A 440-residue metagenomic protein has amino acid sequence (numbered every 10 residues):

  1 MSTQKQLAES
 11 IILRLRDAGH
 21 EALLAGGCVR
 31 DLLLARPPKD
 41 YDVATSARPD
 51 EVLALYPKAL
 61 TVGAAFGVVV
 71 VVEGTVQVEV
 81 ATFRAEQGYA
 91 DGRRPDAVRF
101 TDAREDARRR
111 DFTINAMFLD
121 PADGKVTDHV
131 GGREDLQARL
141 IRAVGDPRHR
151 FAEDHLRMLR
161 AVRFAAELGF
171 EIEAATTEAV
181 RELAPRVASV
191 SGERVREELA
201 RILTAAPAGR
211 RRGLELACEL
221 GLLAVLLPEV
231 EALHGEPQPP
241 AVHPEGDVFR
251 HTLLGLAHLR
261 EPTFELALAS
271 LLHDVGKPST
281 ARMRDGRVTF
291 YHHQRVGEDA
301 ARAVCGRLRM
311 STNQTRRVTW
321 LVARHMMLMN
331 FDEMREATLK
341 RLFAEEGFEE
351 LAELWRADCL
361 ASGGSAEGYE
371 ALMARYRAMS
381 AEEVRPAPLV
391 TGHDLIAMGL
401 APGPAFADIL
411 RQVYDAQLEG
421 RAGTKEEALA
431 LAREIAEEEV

Functional and structural regions predicted by a protein language model:
M1-V440: Catalytic cores of the polymerase beta-like nucleotidyltransferase superfamily and closely associated nucleotide
